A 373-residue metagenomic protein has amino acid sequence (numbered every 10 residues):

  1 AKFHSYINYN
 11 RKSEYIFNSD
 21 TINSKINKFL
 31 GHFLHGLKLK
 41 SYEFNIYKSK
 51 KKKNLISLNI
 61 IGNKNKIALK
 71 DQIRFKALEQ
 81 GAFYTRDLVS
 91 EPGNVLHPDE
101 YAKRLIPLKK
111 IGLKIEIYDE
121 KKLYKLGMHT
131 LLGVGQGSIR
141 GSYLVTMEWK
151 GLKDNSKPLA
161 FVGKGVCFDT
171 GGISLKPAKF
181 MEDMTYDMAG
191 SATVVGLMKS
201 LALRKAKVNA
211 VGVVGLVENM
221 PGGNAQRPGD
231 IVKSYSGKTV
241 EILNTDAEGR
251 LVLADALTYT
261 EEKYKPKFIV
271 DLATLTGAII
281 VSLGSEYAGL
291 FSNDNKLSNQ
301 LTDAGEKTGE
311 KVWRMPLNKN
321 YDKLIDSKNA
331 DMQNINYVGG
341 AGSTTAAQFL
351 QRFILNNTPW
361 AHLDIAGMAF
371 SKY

Functional and structural regions predicted by a protein language model:
A1-G165: Short amphipathic alpha-helical segment within the helicase RecA-like ATPase core that mediates nucleic-acid
K12, T85, D99-Y373: A generic structural signal for tightly packed, nonpolar segments enriched in small/aliphatic residues
